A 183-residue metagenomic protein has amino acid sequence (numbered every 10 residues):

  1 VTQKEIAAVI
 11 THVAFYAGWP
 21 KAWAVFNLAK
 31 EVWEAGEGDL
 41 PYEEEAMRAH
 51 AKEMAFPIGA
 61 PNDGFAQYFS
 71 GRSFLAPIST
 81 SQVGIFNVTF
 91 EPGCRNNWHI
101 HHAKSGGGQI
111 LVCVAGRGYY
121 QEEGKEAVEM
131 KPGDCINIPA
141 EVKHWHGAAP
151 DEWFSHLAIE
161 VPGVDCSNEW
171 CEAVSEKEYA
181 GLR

Functional and structural regions predicted by a protein language model:
V1-A49: Hydrophobic alpha-helical segments
M47-F86, N97, S167-R183: A short, N-terminal "cap"/entry segment at the start of jelly-roll beta-barrel domains of the cupin/DSBH fold
S81-V83, E91-R95, R117-G118, V164: Short, charged/polar surface micro-motifs in flexible loops or helix N-caps
F86-S105: Conserved short histidine dyad/triad with adjacent acidic residue
N87, I100, V114, E122-G124 (+2 more regions): Residue-level recognition of conserved beta-strand positions in structured domain cores
F90-G93, M130-D151, V161: Conserved metal-binding segment of the jelly-roll/cupin
R95, S105-P132, V142: A short beta-strand-loop-beta hairpin characteristic of the jelly-roll/cupin
